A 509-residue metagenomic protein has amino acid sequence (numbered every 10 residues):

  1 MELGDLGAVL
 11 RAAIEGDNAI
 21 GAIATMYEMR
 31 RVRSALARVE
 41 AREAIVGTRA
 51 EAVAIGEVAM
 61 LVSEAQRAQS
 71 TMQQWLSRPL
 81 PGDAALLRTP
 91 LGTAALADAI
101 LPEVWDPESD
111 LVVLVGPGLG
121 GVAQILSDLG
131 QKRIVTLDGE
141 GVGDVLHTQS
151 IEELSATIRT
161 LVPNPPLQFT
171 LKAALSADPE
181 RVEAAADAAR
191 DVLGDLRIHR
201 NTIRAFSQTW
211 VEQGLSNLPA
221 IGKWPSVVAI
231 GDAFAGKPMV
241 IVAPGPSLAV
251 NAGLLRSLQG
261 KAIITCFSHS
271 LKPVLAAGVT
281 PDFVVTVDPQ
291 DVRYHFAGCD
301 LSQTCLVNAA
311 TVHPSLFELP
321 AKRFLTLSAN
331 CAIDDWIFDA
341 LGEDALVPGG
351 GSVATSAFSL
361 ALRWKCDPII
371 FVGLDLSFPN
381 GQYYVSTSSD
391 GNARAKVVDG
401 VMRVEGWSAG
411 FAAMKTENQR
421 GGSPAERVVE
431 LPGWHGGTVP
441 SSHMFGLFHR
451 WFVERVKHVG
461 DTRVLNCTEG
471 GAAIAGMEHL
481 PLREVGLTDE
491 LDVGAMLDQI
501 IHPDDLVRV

Functional and structural regions predicted by a protein language model:
M1-V242, P246-I263, K272-T280, V292-Q303 (+3 more regions): N-terminal donor/sugar-recognition subdomains of glycan-related enzymes, prototypically the membrane-proximal stem
V115-G116, K172, A243, V307-A309 (+2 more regions): Short beta-strand segments
L137-G139, F267, V287, V307-A310 (+3 more regions): Generic beta-sheet signal
D178-L215, G350, T355-N392: Charge-patterned, long linear interaction tracts outside catalytic cores
K261-H269, A276-P320, D339, L376-E417: Catalytic or ion-translocation cores adjacent to nucleophile or general acid/base/metal-coordination motifs in diverse
F267, A309, A354, L362 (+1 more regions): Active-site-proximal structural scaffolding
S315-L376: Active-site/ligand-binding-proximal alpha/beta "capping" segment
R323-E343, G391, V397-G437: Active-site gating loop/helix substructures
